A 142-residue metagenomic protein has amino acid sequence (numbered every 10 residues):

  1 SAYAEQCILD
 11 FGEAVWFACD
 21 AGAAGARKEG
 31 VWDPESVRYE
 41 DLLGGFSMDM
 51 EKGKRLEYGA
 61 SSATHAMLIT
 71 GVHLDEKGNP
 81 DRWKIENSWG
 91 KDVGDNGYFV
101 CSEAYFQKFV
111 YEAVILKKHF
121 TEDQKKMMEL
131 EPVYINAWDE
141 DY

Functional and structural regions predicted by a protein language model:
S1-T64: Long, positively charged binding patches that form subdomain-scale interaction surfaces for polyanionic ligands
A21-A26, G30-D49, H73-E76, W83-V93 (+1 more regions): Active/binding-pocket-proximal capping segment
M67-T70: Conserved positions in beta-strands of structured domains
D75-Y142: Conserved catalytic-core surface of thiol
